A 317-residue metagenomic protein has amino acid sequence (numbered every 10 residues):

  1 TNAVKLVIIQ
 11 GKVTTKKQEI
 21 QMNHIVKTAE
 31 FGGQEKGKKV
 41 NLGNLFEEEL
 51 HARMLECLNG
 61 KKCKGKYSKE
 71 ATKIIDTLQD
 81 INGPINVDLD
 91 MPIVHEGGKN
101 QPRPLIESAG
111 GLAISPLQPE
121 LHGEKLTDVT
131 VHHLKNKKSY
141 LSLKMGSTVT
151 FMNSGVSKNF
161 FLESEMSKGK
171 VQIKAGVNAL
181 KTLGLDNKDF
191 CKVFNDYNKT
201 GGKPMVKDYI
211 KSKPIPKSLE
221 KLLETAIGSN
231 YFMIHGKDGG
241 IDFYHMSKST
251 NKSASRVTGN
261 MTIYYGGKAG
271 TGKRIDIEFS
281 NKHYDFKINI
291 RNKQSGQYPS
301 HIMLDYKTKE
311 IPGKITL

Functional and structural regions predicted by a protein language model:
L6-G11, T15-T127, V131-L317: Short, positively charged
